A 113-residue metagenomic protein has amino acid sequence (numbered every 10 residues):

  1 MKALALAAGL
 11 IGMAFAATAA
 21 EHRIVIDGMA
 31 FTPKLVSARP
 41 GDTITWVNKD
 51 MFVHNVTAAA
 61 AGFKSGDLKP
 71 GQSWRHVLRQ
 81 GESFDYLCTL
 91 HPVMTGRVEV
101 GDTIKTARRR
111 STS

Functional and structural regions predicted by a protein language model:
M1-A5: Positively charged n-region of N-terminal signal peptides that target proteins for export
A8-T18: Hydrophobic h-region of N-terminal signal peptides that target proteins for export in Gram-negative bacteria
A17-S113: Extracytoplasmic copper-binding redox domains, predominantly the cupredoxin/blue-copper superfamily
